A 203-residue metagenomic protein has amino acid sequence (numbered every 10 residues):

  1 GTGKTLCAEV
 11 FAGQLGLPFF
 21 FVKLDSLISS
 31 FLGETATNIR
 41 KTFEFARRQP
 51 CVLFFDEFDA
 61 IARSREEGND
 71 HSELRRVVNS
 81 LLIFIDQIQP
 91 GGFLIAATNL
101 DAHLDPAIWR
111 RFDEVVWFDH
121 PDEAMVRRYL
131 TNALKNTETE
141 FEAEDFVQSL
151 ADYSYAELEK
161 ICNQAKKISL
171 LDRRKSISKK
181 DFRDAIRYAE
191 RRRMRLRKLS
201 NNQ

Functional and structural regions predicted by a protein language model:
G1-E144: Walker A/P-loop NTP-binding motif of AAA+ ATPase domains
E123-Q203: C-terminal alpha-helical "lid" subdomain
